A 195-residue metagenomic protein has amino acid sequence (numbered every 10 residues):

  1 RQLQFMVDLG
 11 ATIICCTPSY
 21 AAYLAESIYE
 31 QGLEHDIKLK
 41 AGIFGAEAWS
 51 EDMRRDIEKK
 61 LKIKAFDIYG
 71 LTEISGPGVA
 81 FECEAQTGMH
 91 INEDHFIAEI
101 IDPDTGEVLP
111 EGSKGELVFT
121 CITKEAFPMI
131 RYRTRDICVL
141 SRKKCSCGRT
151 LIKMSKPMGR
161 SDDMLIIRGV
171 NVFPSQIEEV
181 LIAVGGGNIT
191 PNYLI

Functional and structural regions predicted by a protein language model:
Q2-I195: Active-site glycine/GP-rich loop and adjacent strand/helix microenvironment that borders small-molecule binding pockets
